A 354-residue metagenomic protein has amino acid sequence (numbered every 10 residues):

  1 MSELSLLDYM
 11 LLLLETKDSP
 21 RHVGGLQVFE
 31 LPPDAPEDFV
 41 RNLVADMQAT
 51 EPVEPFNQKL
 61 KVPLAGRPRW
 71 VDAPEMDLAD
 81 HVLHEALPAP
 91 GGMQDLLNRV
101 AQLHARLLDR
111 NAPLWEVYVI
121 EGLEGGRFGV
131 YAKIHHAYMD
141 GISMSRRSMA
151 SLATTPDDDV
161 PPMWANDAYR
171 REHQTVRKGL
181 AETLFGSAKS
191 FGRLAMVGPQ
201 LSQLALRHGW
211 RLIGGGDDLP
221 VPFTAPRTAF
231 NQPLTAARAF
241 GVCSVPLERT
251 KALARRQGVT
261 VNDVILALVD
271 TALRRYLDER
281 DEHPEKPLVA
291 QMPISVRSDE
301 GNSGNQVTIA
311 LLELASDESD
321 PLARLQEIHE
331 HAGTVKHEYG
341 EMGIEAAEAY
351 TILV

Functional and structural regions predicted by a protein language model:
M1-H22: Generic start-of-chain signal for non-secretory N-termini
M1-L7, L26-D38, V44-P52, K59-V354: Soluble acyl-CoA-dependent acyltransferase catalytic core bearing the H(X)4D motif
